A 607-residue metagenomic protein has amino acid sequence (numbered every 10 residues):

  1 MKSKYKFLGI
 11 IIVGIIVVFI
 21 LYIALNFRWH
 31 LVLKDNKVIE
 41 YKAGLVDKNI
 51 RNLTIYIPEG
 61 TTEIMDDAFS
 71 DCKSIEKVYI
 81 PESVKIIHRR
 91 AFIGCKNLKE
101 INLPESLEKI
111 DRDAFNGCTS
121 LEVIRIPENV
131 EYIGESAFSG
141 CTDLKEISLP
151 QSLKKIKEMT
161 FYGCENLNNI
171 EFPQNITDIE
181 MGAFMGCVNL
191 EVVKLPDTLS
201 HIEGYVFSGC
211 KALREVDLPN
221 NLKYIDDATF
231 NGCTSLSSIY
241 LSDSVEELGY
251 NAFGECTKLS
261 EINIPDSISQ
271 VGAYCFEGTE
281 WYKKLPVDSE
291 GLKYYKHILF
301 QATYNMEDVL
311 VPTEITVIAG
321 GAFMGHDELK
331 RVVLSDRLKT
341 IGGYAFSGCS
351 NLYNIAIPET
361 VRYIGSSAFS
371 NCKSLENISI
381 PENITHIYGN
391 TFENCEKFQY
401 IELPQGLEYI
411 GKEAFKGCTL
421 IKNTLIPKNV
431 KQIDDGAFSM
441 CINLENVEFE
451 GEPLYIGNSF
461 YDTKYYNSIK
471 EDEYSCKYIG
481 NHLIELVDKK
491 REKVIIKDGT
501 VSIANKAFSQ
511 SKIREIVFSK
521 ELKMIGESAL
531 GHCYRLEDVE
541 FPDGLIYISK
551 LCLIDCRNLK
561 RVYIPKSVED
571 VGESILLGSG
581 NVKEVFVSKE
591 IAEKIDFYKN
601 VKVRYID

Functional and structural regions predicted by a protein language model:
M1-I16: N-terminal Sec-pathway targeting helices
I12-F27: N-terminal type II signal-anchor transmembrane helix that functions as the membrane-insertion/stop-transfer segment
L25-N36, K48-E63, K73-I86, K96-K109 (+22 more regions): Structural signature of tandem-repeat unit edges
V38-I39, L299, L483: Hydrophobic residues embedded in beta-strands of well-ordered beta-sheets
L45, M65-A68, H88-I93, D111-N116 (+19 more regions): Consensus positions within tandem repeat domains that build extended binding/scaffold surfaces
L576-L577, D596-Y598: A structural signal for leucine-rich repeat
